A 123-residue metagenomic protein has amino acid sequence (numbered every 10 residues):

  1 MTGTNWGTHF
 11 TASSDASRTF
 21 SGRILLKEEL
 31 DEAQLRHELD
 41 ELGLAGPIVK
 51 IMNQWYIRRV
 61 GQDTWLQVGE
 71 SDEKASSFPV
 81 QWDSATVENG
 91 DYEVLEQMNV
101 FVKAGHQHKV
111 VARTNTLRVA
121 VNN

Functional and structural regions predicted by a protein language model:
M1-A45, A120-N123: Short, compositionally biased P/S/T/A/G/V-rich stretches that sit at domain boundaries
I51-W55: Short beta-strand elements bearing conserved aromatic residues within extracellular beta-rich modules
Y56-W65, K103: Change "in extracellular beta-sheet-rich domains … of secreted and cell-surface proteins" to "in beta-sheet-rich domains
Q62-L66, E70-D72, Q107-V110: Tryptophan-centered short beta-strand motifs
D72-Q81: Aromatic sugar-binding surface patches on proteins that engage polysaccharides or sugar-phosphate polymers
A85-D91: Surface-exposed, short loops/turns at beta-strand junctions within beta-sandwich domains
Y92, E96-M98: Hydrophobic/tyrosine-rich beta-strand signature of extracellular beta-sandwich/beta-rich modules, prominently
H106-N123: Short beta-strand elements
